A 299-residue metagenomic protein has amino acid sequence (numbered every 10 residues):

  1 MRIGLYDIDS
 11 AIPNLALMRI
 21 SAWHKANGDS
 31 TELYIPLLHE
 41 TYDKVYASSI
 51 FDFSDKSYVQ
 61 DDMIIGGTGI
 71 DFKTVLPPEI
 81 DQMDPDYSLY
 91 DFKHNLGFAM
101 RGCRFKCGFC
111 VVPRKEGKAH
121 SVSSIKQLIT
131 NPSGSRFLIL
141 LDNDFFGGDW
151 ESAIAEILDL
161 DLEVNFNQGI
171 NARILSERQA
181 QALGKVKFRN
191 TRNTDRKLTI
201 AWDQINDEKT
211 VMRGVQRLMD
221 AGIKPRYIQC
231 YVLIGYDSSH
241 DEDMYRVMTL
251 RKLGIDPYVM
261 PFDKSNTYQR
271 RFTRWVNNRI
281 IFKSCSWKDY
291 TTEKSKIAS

Functional and structural regions predicted by a protein language model:
M1, F53-S57, M63-M100, R104-F137: N-terminal [4Fe-4S]-dependent radical SAM core
M1-D62, I70-F72: A short, structured N-terminal alpha-helical element that caps or precedes a catalytic domain
Y6, Y46-A47, V112-G214, P225-Y236 (+1 more regions): Core AdoMet radical
G28, T41-D43, V59-D62, K93-N95 (+3 more regions): Short, well-ordered alpha-helix to beta-strand connector turns
D29-I35, I65, F166, C230 (+1 more regions): A structural preference for short, hydrophobic beta-strand core positions in alpha/beta folds
H39, A172, S265: Positions that flank functional sites
R192-K197, N206-S299: A structural motif corresponding to the C-terminal lobe/cap of the Radical SAM core domain
